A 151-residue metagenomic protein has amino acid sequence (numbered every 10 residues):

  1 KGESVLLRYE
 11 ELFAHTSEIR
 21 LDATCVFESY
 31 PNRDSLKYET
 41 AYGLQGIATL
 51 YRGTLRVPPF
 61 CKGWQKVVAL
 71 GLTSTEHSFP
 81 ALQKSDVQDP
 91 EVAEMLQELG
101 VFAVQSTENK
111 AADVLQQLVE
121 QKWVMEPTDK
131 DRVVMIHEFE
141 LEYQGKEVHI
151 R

Functional and structural regions predicted by a protein language model:
K1-R151: C-terminal catalytic/substrate-binding lobe primarily of soluble NAD(P)-dependent oxidoreductases
